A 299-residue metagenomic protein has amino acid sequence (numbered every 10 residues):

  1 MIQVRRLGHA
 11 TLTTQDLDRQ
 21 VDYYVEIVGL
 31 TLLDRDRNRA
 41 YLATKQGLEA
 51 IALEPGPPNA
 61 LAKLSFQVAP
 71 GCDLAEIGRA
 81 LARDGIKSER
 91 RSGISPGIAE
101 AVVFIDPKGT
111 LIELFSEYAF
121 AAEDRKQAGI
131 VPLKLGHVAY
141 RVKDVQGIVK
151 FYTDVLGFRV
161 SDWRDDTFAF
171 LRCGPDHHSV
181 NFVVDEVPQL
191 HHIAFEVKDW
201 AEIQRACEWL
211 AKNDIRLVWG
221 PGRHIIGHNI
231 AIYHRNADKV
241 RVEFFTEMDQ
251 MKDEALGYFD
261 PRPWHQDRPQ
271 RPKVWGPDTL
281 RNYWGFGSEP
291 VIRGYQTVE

Functional and structural regions predicted by a protein language model:
M1-D18, L61-F66, Y118-Q146, P188-F195 (+2 more regions): N-terminal beta-strand motif that seeds the catalytic metal site of vicinal oxygen chelate
I2, T11-E49, S95-P96, Y140-H178 (+1 more regions): Core segments of cupin and vicinal oxygen chelate
D16-L17, A69-D73, K198-E202: Helix N-cap motif at beta-to-alpha junctions
Q20, Y24-V25, L81, G109 (+5 more regions): Conserved active-site tyrosine of GNAT-family acetyltransferases
T31-A62, T110-Y118, S161-H191, E196-W200 (+1 more regions): Conserved short beta-strand elements that form part of the metal-binding/catalytic scaffold of enzyme active sites
A52-A60, L64-A69, L74-G78, R91: DNA polymerase sliding clamps and clamp-related checkpoint/processivity subunits
C72-R79, E202-E208, F244: Short amphipathic alpha-helices within nucleic acid-binding modules
R79-V131, A169, D214-E299: Vicinal oxygen chelate
